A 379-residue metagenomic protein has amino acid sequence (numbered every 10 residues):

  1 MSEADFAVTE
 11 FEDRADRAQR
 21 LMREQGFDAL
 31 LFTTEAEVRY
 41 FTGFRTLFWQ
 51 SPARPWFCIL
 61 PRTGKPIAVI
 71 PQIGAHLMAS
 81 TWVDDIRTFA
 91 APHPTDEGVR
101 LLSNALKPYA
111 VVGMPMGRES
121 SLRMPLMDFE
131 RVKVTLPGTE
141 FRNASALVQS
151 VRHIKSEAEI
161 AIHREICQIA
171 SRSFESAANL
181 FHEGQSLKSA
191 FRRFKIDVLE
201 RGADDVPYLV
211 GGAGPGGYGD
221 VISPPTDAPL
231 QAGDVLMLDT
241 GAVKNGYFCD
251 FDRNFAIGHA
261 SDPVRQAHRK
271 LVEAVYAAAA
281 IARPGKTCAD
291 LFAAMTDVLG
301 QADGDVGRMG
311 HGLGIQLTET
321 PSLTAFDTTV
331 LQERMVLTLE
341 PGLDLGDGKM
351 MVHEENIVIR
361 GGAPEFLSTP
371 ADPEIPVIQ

Functional and structural regions predicted by a protein language model:
M1-Q379: Active-site neighborhoods and metal-handling regions in enzymes and metal-associated proteins
